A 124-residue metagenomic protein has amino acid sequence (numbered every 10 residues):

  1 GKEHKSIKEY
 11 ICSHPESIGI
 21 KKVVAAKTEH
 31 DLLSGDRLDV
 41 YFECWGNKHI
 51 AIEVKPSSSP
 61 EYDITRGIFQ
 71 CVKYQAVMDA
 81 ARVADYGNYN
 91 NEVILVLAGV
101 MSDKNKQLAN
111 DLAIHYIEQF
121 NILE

Functional and structural regions predicted by a protein language model:
G1-C12: Nuclease catalytic cores
K2, T65-I68: Conserved phosphate-coordination/catalytic loops
K5, K22-K27, V96-A98: Nuclease-adjacent, charged terminal/linker segments that flank catalytic cores
Y10-C12, N121-E124: Surface-exposed interaction regions that form or flank ligand-binding interfaces
I11, V40-F42, G46-S58, Y74: Conserved catalytic cores of phosphodiester-cleaving nucleases, focusing on short active-site segments
I11-C12, F69-D79: Short, well-ordered amphipathic alpha-helices
S17-N47, D63: Active-site metal-binding core of divalent-cation-utilizing nuclease and nuclease-like domains
P56, P60-I64, A76-Y116, N121: Nucleic-acid nuclease catalytic cores
